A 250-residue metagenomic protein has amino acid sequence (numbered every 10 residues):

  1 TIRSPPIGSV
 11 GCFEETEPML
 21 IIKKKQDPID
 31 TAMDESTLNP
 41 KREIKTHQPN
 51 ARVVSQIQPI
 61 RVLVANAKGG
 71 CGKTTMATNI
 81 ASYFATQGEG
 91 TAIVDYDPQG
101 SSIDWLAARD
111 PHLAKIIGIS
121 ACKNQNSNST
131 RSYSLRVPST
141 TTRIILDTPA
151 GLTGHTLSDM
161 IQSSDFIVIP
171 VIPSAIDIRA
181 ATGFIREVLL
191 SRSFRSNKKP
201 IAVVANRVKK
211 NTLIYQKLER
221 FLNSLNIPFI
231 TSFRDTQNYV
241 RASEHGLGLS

Functional and structural regions predicted by a protein language model:
T1-E17: Positively charged, low-complexity/disordered segments
I7-G8, S139, Q162, P228: Structured loop/turn residues at beta-strand edges in well-structured enzyme cores
S9, P98, D235: A generic "binding-loop/recognition-motif" signal
V10, T142-R143, D165, I230: Conserved acidic residues
L20-V62, P200-S250: C-terminal lobe/tail of nucleotide-utilizing enzymes
I60-C71, T78-S158, Q162, S243-L247: P-loop/Walker-type NTP enzyme "switch/lid" segment
T74-T78, A181-T182: Motif I (Walker A/P-loop) of helicase-class P-loop NTPases
Q87, A92, P149-D235: Conserved catalytic-core segment of NTP-binding enzymes
